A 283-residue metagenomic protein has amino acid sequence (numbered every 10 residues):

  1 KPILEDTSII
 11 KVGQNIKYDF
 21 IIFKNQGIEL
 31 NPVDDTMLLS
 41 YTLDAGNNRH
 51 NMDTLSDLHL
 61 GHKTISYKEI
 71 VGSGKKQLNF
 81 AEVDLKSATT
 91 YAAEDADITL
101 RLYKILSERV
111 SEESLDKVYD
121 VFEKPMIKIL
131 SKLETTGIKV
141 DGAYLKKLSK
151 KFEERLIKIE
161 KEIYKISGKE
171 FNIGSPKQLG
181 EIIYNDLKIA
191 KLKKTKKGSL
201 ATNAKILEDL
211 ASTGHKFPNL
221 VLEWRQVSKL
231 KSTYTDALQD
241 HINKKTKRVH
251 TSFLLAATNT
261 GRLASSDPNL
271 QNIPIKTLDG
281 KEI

Functional and structural regions predicted by a protein language model:
K1, I16-Y18, N31, N47 (+3 more regions): Conserved "right-hand" nucleotidyltransferase catalytic core of DNA-directed polymerases
P2-E5, D279-I283: A short acidic-Thr-Gly-centered motif at the start of a beta-strand
I3, S8-I16: Acidic beta-strand-to-loop metal/phosphate-binding motif
I3-D6, Q26, I166: Alpha-helix C-cap/termination motif
D19-G27: Short Gly/Thr/Asp-enriched flexible loops that form oxyanion-binding sites at enzyme active sites
E29-A45, M52: Conserved beta-strand -> loop -> alpha-helix junction used to position metal-binding or nucleic-acid-contacting
